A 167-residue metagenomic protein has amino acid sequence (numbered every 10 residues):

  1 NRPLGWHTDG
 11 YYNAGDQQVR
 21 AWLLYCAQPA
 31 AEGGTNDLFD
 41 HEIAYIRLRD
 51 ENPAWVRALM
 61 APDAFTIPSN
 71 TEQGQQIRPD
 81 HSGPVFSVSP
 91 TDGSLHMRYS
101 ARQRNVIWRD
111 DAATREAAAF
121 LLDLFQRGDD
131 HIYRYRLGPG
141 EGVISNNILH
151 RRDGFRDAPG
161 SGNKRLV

Functional and structural regions predicted by a protein language model:
N1-L137, G142, I148-V167: Active-site environment of non-heme Fe oxygenases that use a 2-His-1-carboxylate facial triad
